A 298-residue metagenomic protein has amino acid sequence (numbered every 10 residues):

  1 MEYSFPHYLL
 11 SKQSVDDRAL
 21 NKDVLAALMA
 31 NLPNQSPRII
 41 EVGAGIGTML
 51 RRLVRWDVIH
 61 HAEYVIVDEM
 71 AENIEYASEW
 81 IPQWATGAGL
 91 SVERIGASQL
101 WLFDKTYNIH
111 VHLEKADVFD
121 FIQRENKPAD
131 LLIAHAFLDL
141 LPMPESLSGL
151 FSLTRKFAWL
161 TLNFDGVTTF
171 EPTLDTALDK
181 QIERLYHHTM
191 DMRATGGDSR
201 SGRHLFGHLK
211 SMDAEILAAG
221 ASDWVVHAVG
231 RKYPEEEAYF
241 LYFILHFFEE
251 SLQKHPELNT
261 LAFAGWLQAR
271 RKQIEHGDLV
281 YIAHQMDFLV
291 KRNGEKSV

Functional and structural regions predicted by a protein language model:
M1-N34, I46: Class I SAM-dependent methyltransferase Rossmann-like catalytic core, especially the SAM/SAH-binding loop
G43: Conserved S-adenosyl-L-methionine
G47-R51: Glycine-rich SAM-binding Motif I of class I
L53-D120: Class I SAM-dependent methyltransferase SAM/SAH-binding core
I133: A conserved beta-strand element that flanks and buttresses the S-adenosyl-L-methionine
L140-L153, L162: A short, conserved alpha-helix within the catalytic core of class I
K156-V229: Conserved catalytic/acceptor-binding region of the Class I
G220-I274: C-terminal helical/coil "lid" or tail adjacent to the Rossmann-like core of SAM-dependent
